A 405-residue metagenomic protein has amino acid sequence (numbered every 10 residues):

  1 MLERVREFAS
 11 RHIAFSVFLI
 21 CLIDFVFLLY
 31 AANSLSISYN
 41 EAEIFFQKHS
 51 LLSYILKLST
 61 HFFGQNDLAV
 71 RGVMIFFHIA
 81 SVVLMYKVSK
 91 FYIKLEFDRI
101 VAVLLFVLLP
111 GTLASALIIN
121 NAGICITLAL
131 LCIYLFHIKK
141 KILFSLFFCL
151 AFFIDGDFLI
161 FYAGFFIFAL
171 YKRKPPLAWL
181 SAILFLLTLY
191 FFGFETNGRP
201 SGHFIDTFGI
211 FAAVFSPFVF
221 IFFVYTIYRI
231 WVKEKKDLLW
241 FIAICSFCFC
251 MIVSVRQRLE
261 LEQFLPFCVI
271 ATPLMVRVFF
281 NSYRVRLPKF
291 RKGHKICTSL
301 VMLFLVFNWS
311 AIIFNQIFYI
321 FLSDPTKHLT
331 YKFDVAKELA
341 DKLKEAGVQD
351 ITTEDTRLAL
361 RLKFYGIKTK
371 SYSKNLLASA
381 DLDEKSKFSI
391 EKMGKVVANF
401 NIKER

Functional and structural regions predicted by a protein language model:
G72-Y92: Transmembrane-helix motifs of polytopic, lipid-linked glycan transferases
M85-L108, I126: Transmembrane-helix signature of polytopic, membrane-embedded enzymes that assemble or transfer cell-envelope glycans
A114-A122: Short acidic/glycine- and proline-prone juxtamembrane loop motifs at membrane-interface regions of multi-pass membrane
I124-L143: Specific aromatic-rich, kink-prone transmembrane helix
I142-F168, C250-M251: Membrane-interface alpha helices of multi-pass inner-membrane proteins
R258-L287, R291: Hydrophobic/aromatic-rich transmembrane helices and adjacent perimembrane loops
Y283-N315: Signature aromatic-anchored transmembrane alpha helix within multi-pass, membrane-resident enzymes that catalyze glycan
A311-V396: Short periplasmic/luminal acceptor-recognition loop of GT-C membrane glycosyltransferases, typified by
